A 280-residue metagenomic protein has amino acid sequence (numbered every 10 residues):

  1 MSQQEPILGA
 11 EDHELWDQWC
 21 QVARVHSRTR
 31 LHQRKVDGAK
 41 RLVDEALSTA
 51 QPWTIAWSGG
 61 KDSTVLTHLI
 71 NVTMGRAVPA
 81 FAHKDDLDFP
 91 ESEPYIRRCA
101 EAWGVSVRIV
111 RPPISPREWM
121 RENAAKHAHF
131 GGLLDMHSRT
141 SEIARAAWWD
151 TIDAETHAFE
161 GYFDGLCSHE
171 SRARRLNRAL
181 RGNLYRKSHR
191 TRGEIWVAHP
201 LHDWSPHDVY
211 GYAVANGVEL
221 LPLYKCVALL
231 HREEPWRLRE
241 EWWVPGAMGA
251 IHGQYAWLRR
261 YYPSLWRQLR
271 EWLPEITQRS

Functional and structural regions predicted by a protein language model:
S2-A56, K61-S280: Nucleotide-activated chemistry modules centered on ATP-dependent adenylation/adenylyltransferase
